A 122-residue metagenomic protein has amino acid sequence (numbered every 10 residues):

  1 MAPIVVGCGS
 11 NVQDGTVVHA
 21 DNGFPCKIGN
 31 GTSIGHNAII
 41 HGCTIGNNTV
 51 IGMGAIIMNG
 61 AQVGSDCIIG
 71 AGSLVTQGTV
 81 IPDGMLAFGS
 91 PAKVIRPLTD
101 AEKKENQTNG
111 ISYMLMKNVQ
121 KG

Functional and structural regions predicted by a protein language model:
I4, Q13: Small cofactor-carrier domains centered on a conserved lysine used for covalent cofactor attachment
V5, K27: Short aromatic/basic micro-patch
G15, A20, I28, G35-H36 (+1 more regions): Glycine-rich hexapeptide-repeat left-handed beta-helix
